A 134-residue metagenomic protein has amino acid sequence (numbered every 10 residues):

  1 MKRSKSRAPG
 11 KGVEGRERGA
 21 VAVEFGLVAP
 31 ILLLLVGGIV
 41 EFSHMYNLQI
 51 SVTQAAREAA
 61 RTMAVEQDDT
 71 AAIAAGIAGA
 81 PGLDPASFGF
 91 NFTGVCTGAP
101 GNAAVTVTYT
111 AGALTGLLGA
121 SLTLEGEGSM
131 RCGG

Functional and structural regions predicted by a protein language model:
K2-I77: Alpha-helical assembly-interface signal, strongest on the long, hydrophobic N-terminal helix that forms
K2-S6, T108, A113-G134: Low-complexity, S/T/G/P-rich flexible repeat/linker segments used as non-globular hinges and stalks within
A8-G10, V36, A99, T110 (+1 more regions): Intrinsically disordered, low-complexity segments enriched in small/polar residues
E17, T97-A103, L118-L122: A generic structural micro-feature
V23, V52, V65, P85 (+2 more regions): Generic structural "secondary-structure junction" signal
F25-V28, L32, G82, A113 (+1 more regions): A very general structural signal that marks isolated residues within well-ordered alpha-helical segments
Q54, E58-T110, S129, G134: Short amphipathic secondary-structure patches
